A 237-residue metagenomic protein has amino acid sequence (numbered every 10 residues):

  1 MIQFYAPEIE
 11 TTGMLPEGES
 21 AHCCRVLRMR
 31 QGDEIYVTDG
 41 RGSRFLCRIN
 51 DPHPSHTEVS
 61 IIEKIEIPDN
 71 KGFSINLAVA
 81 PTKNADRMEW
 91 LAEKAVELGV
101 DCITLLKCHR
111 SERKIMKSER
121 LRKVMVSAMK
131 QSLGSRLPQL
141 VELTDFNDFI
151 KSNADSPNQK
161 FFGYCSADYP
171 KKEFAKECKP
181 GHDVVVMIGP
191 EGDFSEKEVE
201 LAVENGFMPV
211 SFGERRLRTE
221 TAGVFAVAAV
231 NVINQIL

Functional and structural regions predicted by a protein language model:
M1-E66, E119: N-terminal positively charged helical leader segments and presequences
T11, Q31-D33, S43-F45, S55-T57 (+4 more regions): A generic structural signal for short beta-strands and their flanking turns/coil linkers
I35, S60, E66-P81, K179-G181: Mobile, glycine- and charge-enriched loop segments and immediately flanking short secondary-structure elements within
K64, C108-S111, E214-R215: Short, ordered loop/turn segments at secondary-structure junctions
P68-F162: RNA substrate-binding interface of SAM-dependent RNA methyltransferases
K160-E200, F207-S211: Active-site/ligand-binding-proximal alpha/beta "capping" segment
E196-L237: Structured adenosyl-cofactor binding patch, chiefly the S-adenosyl-L-methionine
